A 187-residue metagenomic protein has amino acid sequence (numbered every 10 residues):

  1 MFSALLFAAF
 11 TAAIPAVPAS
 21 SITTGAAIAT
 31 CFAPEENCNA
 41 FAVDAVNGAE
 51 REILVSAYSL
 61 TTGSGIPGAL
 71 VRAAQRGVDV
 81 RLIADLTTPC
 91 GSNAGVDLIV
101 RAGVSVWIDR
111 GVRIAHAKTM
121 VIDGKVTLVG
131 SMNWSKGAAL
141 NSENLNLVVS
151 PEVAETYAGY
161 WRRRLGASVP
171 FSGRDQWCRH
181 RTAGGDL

Functional and structural regions predicted by a protein language model:
F2-P18: Hydrophobic alpha-helical targeting segments used for export or membrane insertion
A12, F32-C38, T61-T62, A73 (+7 more regions): Extracytoplasmic low-complexity repetitive segments enriched in small/polar residues
P18-N37: Boundary/entry segment of secreted carbohydrate-active catalytic domains
I22-T24, N47-G48, I99-V100, V112-A115 (+3 more regions): Extracellular/periplasmic catalytic domains that process cell-envelope and extracellular macromolecules
A29, L54-S56, R81-D85, W107-I108 (+3 more regions): Structural recognition of the beta-strand scaffold that forms the well-ordered cores of secreted hydrolase catalytic
A42-S105: Primarily the HKD phosphodiesterase
S59-G63, L86-C90, V112-A115, V126-T127 (+2 more regions): Solvent-exposed loop/turn segments at secondary-structure junctions within structured extracellular/periplasmic domains
I122, V126-L187: Signature of lipid phosphatidyltransferase scaffolds
